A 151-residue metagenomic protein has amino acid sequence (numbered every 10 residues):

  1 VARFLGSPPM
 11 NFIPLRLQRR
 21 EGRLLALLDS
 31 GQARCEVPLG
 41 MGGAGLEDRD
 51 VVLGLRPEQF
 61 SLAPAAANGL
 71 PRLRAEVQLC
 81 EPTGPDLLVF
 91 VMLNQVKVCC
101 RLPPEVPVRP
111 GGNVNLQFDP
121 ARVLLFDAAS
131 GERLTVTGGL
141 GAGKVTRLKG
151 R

Functional and structural regions predicted by a protein language model:
V1-Q32: Internal alpha/beta loop-helix hairpins
F4, P82, A129: Short glycine/serine/threonine-biased micro-segments
I13, L87, A121: Change "...and in nucleic-acid phosphodiester-cleaving endonucleases..." to "...and in nucleic-acid processing enzymes
L17-R20, C80-P82, M92, F118: Generic beta-strand structural signal
G22-L25, G84-F90: Short aromatic-glycine-enriched beta-strand elements
R23-L79, K97, V106-R151: Glycine/charge-rich catalytic "coupling/switch" loops of P-loop NTPases
C99-R101: Canonical phosphoinositide-binding patch of PH/PH-like domains
